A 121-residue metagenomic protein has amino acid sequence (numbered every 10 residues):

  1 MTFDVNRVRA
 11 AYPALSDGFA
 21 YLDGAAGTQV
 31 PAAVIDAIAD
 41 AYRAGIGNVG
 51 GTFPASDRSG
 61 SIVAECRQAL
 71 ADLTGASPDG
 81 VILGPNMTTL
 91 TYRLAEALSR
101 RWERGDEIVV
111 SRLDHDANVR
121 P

Functional and structural regions predicted by a protein language model:
M1-P121: Pyridoxal 5′-phosphate
